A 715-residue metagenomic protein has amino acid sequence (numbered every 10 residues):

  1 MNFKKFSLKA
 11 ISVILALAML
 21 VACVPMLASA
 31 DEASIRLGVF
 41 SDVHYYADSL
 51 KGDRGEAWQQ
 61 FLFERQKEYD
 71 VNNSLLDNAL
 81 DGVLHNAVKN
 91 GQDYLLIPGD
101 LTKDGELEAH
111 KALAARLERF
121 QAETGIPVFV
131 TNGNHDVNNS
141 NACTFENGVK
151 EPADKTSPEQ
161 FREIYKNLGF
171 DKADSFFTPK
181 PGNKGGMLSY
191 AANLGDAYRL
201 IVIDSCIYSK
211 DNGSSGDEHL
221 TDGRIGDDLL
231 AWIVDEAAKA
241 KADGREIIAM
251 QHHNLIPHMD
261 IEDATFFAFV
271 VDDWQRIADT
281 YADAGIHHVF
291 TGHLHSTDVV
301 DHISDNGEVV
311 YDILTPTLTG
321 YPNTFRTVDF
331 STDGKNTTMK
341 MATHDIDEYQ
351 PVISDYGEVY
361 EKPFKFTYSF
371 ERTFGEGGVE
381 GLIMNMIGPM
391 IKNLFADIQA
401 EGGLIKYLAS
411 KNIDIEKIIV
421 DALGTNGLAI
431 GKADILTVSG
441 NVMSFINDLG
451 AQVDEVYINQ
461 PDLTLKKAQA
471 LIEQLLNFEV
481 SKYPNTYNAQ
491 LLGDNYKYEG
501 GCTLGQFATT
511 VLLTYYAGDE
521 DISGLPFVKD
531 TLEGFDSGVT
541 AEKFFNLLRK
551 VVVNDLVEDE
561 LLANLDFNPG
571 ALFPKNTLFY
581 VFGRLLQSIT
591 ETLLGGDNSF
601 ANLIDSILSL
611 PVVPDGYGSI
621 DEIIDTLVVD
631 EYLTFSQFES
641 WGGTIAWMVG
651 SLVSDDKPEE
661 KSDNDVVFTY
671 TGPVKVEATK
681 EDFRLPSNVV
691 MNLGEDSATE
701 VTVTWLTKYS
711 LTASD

Functional and structural regions predicted by a protein language model:
S29-E32, Q350-S714: Non-catalytic terminal accessory segments
A30-L107, E681-V689, E695-V703, T707-T712: N-terminal active-site segment of His-dependent metallophosphoesterases
S34-A47, A197-D211, M250, Y311-P316 (+1 more regions): Active-site-proximal beta-strand elements of phosphoester/diester hydrolases
S41-N78, G105, N147, S209-I225 (+3 more regions): Acidic/histidine-rich helix-loop elements that form or flank divalent-metal/phosphate-binding sites at the catalytic
Y46-A47, K103-G105, N134-N141, Y208-D211 (+3 more regions): Active-site environment of divalent metal-dependent phosphoester hydrolases
V88-Y94, R199-V202, G213-V309, A429: His/acidic metal-ligating clusters that form di-metal
A112-A231, N306, T327: Extended active-site neighborhood of metal-dependent phosphoesterases/phosphodiesterases
